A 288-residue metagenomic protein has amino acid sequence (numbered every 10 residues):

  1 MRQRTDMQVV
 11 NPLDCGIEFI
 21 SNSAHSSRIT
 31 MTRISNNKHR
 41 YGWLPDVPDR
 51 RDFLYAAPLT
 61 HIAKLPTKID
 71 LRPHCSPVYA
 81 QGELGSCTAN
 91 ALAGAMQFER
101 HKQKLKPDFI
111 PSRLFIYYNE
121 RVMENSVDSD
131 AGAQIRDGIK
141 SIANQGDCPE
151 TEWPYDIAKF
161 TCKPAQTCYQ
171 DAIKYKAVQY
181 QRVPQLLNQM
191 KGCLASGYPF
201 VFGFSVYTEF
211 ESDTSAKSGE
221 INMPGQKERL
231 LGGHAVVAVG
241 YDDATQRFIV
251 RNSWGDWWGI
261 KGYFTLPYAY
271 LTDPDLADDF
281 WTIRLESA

Functional and structural regions predicted by a protein language model:
R4, D14-Y41, K64-L65, P73 (+3 more regions): Predominantly the structural core of cysteine protease catalytic domains
T32-A57: N-terminal prepro-regions of secreted/extracellular proteins
F53-H74: Short alpha-helical hairpin
V78-G85, V127-G132: Conserved, non-catalytic sequence blocks in retroelement Pol enzymes and Pol-derived host proteins
Q81-L105, S196, F202: Alpha-helical support elements that line or immediately flank enzyme active sites and cofactor-binding pockets
K102-S112, E152-W153: Short, glycine/acidic-rich hinge or "gate" loops at secondary-structure transitions that mediate conformational
F109-M123: Acidic helix-start/capping segments at beta-turn-to-alpha-helix junctions
